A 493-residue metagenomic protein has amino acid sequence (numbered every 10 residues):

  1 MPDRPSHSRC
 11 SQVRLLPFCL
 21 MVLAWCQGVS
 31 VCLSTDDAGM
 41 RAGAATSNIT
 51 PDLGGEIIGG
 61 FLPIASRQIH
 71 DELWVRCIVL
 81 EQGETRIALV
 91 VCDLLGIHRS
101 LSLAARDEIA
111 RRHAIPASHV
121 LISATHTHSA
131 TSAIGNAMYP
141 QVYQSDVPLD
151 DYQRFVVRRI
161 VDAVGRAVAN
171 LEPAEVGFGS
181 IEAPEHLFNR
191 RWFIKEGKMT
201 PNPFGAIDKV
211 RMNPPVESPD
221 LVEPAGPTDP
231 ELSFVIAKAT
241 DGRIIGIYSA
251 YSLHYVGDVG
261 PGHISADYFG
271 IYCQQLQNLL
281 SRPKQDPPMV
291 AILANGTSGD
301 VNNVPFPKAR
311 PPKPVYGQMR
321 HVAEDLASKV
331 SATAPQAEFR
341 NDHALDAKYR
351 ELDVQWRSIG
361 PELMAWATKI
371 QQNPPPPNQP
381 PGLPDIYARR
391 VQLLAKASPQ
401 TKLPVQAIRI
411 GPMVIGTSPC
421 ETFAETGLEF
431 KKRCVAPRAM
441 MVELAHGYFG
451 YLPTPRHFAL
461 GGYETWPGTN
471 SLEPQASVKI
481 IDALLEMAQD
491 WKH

Functional and structural regions predicted by a protein language model:
M1-V13: N-terminal secretory signal peptides that target proteins for export/translocation
S6-S8, P17, C32, H98: Composition-driven detection of intrinsically disordered, low-complexity segments
S11-L16, Y349, D353: Intrinsically disordered, low-complexity polar segments enriched in Ser/Thr/Pro and acidic
R14-G28: Bacterial N-terminal signal peptides
L33-H493: Non-catalytic substrate/cofactor recognition surfaces at enzyme active-site rims
